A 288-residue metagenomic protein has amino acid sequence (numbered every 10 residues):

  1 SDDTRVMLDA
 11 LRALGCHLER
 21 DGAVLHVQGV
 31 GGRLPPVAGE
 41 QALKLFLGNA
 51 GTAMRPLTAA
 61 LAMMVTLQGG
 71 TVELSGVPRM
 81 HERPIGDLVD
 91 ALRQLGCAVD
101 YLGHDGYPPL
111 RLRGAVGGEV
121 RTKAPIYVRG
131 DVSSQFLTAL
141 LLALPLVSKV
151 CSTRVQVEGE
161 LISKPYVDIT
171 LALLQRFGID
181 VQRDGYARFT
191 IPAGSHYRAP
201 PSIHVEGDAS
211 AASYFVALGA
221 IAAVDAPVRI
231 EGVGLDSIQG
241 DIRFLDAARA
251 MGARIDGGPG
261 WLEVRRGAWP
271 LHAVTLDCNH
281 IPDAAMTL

Functional and structural regions predicted by a protein language model:
S1-L288: Structural preference for solvent-exposed beta-strand-turn elements and adjacent flexible terminal/loop segments within
